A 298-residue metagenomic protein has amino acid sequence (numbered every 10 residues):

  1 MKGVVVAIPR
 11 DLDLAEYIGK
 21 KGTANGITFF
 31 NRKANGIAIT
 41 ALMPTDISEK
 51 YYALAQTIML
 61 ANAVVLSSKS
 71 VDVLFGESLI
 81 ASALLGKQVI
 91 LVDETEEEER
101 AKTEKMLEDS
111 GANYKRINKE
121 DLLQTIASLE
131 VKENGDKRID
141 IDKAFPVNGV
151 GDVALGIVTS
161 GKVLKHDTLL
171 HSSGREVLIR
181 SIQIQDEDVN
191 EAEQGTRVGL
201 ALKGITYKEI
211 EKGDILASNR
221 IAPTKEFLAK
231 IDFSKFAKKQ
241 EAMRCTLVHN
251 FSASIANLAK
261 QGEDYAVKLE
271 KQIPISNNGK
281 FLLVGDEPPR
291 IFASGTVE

Functional and structural regions predicted by a protein language model:
M1-A63, S68-S70, A154, V158-E298: C-terminal effector/interaction modules appended to NTPase cores
I47-S48, S70-L74, T95-E98: Short beta->alpha connector loops
A53, S78-A81, K105-M106: A generic secondary-structure signal
L66, S70-V92: Amphipathic helical hotspot of TIR/SEFIR-family domains
L74-S78, L85, E99, N118 (+2 more regions): Helical mechanochemical/support elements of P-loop NTPase systems and associated helical scaffolds
G86-V150: Canonical P-loop GTPase G-domain recognition
